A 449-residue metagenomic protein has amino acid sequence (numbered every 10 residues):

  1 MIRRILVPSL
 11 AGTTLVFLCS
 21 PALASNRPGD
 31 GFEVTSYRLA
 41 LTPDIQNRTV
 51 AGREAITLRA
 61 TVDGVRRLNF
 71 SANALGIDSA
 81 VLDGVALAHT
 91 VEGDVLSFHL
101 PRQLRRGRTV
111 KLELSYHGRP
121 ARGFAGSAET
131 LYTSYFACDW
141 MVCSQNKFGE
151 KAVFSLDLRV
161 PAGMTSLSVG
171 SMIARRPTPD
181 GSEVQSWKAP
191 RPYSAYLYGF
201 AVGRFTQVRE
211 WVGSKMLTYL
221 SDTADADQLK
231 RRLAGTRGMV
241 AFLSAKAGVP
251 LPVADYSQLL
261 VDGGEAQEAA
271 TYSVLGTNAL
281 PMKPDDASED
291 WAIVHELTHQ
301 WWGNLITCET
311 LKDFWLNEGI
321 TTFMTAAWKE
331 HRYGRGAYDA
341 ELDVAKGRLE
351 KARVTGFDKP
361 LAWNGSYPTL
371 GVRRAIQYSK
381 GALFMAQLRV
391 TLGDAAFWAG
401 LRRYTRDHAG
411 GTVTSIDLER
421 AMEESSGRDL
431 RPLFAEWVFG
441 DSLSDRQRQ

Functional and structural regions predicted by a protein language model:
L6, A11-R53, S144-F148: N-terminal, polar/Ser/Thr-rich
G29, R106, S115-L158, G203 (+1 more regions): Glycine/proline-rich low-complexity spacer/linker segments in large multi-domain proteins
L41, L87-A88, H99-Q103, M141-Q145 (+1 more regions): Beta-strand-rich interaction surfaces with strong enrichment in secreted/lumenal proteins
G52, Q145-V294, F323: Hydrophobic helix-coil surface modules that form long, contiguous segments used for peptide/substrate interaction
A55-A74, S144-N146, K151-P161, I416: Surface-exposed beta-strand/loop patches in extracellular or lumenal glycoproteins
L68, A72-T130, D180-G181: A surface-exposed beta-strand-loop module
R237, S273-V344, L401: Zinc-dependent metallopeptidase catalytic helix centered on the HExxH motif and its immediate flanking segment
G336, R374-R448: Amphipathic alpha-helical substructures
